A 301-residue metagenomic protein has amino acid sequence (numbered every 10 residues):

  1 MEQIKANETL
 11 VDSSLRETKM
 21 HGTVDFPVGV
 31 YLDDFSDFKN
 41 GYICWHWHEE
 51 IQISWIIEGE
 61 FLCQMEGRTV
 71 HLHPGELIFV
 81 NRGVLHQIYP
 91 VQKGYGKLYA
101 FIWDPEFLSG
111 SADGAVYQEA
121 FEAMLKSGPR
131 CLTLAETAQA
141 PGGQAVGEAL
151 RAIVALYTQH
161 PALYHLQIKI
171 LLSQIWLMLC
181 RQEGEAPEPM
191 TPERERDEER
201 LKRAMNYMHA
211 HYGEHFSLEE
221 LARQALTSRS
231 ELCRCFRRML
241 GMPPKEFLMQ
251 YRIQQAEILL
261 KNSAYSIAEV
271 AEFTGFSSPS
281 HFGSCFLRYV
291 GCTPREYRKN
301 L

Functional and structural regions predicted by a protein language model:
E2-D34, R82-A155: A hydrophobic/aromatic-rich effector-binding and dimerization subdomain of bacterial HTH-type transcriptional regulators
V30-H48: Conserved short histidine dyad/triad with adjacent acidic residue
H46-C63, F79: Short, conserved beta-strand element in jelly-roll/cupin
H46-H48, H86, H281: Histidine-centered divalent metal-coordination motifs
G67-N81: Short acidic-glycine-tyrosine-enriched beta hairpin
K126-T191, R196-E199, R203: An amphipathic alpha-helical interaction segment
L177-E185, R203-Q254, Y265, E269-N300: Basic/polar phosphate-binding segments, predominantly the helix-turn-helix DNA-binding elements of transcriptional
